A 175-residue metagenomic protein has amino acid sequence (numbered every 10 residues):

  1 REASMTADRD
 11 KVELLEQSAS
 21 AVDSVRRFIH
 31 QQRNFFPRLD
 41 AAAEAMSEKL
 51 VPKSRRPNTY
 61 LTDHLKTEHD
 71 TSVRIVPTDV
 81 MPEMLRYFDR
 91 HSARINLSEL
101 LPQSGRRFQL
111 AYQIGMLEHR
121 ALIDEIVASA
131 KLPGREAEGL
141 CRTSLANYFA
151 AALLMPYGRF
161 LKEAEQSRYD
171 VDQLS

Functional and structural regions predicted by a protein language model:
R1-S175: Short juxta-domain linker segments that transition from a proline/glycine-rich, charged coil into a short amphipathic
